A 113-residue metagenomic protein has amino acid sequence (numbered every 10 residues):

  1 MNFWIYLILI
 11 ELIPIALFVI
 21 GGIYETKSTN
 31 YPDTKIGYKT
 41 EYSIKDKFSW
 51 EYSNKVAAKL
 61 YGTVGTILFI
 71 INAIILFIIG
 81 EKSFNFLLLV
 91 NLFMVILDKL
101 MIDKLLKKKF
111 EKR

Functional and structural regions predicted by a protein language model:
M1-L9, I74-F84: Helix-coil boundary and interhelical linker segments in multi-pass alpha-helical membrane proteins
F3, K45-S53, A57, F84: Membrane-helix interfacial "entry" motifs
F3-G21, L87-L92: Alpha-helical transmembrane segments
V19, F69-I74: Alpha-helical transmembrane segments of multipass membrane proteins
V19-I36, K108: Membrane-water interface of transmembrane alpha-helices
N30-E51, K112-R113: Cytosolic, membrane-interface loops and tails of multi-pass inner-membrane proteins
N54-T66: Select subsegments of transmembrane alpha-helices in polytopic membrane proteins, especially boundary-proximal
F84-R113: Alpha-helical transmembrane segments and their immediate juxtamembrane interface regions
